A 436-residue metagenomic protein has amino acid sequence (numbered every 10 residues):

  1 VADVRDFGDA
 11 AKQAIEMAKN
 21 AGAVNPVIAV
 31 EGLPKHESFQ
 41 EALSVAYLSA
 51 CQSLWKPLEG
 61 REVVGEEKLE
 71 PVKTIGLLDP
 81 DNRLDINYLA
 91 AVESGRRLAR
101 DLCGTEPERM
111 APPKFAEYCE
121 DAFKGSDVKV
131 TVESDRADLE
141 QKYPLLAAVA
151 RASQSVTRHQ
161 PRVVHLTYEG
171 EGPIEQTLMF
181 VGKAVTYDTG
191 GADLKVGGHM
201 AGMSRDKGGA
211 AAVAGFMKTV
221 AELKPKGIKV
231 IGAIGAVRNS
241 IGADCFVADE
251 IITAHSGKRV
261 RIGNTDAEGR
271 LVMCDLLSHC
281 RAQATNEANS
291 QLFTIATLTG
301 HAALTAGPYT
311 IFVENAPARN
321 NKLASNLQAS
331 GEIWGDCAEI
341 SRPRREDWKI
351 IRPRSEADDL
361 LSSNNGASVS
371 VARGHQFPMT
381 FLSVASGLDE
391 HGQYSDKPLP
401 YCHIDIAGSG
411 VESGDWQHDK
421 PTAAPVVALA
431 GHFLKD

Functional and structural regions predicted by a protein language model:
V1-A184: Short amphipathic alpha-helical segment within the helicase RecA-like ATPase core that mediates nucleic-acid
A99, F115-D436: A generic structural signal for tightly packed, nonpolar segments enriched in small/aliphatic residues
